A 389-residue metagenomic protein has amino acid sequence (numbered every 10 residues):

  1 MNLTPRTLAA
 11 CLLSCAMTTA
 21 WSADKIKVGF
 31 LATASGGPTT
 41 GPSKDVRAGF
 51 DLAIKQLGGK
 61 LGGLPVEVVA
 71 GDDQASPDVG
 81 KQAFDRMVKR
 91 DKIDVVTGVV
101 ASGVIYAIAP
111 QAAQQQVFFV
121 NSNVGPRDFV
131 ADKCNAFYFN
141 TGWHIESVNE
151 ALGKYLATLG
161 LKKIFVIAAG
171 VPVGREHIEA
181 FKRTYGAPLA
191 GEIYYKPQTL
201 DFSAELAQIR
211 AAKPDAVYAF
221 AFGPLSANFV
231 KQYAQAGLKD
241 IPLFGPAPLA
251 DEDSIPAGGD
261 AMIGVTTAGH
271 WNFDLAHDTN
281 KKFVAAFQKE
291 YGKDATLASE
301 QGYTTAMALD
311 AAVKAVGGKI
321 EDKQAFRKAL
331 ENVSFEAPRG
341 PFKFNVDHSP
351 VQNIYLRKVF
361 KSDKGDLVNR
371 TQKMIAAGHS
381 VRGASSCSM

Functional and structural regions predicted by a protein language model:
M1-A9: Bacterial N-terminal signal peptides that target proteins for export
T18-S22: Sec/Tat signal peptide C-region and signal peptidase I cleavage site
K25, G41-V46, Q56, K60-F129 (+2 more regions): Beta-alpha junction/loop-to-helix N-cap segments that form part of ligand/metal-binding clefts
I26, E331-M389: Solvent-exposed, acidic/polar segments of extracytosolic/periplasmic ligand-binding ectodomains
G29-D51, G71-D78, V100-A101, I167-R175 (+2 more regions): Extracytoplasmic "Venus flytrap"
F30, M87, D91-V100, V120-S122 (+5 more regions): Periplasmic-binding protein-like
I93-I193, P242-T266: Extracytoplasmic ligand/sensor domains, especially the bilobed periplasmic-binding protein
V230-Y303, K314-I320, N369-M389: Extracellular/periplasmic periplasmic-binding protein-like sensory domains
